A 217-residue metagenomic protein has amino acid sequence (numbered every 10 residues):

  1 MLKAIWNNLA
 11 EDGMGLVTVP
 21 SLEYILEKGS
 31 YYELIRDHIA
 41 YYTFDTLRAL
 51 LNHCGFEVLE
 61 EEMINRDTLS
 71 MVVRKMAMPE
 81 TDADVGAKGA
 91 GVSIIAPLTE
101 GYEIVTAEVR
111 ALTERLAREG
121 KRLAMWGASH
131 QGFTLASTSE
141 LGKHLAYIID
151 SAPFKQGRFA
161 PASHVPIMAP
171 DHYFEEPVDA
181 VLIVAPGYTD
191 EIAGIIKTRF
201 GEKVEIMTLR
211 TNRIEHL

Functional and structural regions predicted by a protein language model:
M1-A4, L50, I195-T198: Short, conserved SAM-binding segment of the class I
L2-M14: A short glycine-rich, Lys/Arg-flanked "PGG" loop and its adjoining helix->strand segment in the class I
A10, H53-E57: A structural motif corresponding to the C-terminal end of an alpha-helix and its immediate exit/capping segment
D12-P20, E205-L209: Conserved beta-strand signature within the Rossmann-like core of class I S-adenosyl-L-methionine
V17-A40, F44-T46: Short, glycine-/aromatic-enriched active-site segment of Class I SAM-dependent methyltransferases
F56-R66: Conserved S-adenosyl-L-methionine
D67-M71: Short hydrophobic/aromatic beta-strand or adjacent loop that forms the aromatic wall/cage of a ligand/substrate-binding
V72-L217: Hydrophobic, well-ordered beta-alpha structural blocks that scaffold small-molecule cofactor pockets
